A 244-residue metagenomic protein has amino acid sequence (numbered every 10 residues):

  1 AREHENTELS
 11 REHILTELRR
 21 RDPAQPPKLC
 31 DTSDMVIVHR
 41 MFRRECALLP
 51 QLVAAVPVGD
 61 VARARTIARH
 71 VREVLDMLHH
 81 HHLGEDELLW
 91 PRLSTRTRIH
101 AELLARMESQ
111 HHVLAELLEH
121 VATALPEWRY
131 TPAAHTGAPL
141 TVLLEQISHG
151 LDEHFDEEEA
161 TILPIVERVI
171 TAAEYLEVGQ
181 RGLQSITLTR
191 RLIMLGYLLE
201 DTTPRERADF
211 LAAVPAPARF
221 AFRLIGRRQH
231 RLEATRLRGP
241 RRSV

Functional and structural regions predicted by a protein language model:
A1-V244: Small-residue-biased structural context
